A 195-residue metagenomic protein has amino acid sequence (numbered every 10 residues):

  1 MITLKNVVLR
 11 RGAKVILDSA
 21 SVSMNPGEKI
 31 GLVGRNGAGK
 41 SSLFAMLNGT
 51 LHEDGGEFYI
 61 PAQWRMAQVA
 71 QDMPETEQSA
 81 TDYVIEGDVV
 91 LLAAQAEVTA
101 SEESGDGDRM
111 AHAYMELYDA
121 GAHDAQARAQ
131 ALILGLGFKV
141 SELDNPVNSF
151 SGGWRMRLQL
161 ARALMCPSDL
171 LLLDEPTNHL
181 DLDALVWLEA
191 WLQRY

Functional and structural regions predicted by a protein language model:
M1-Y195: ABC ATP-binding cassette signature C-motif
